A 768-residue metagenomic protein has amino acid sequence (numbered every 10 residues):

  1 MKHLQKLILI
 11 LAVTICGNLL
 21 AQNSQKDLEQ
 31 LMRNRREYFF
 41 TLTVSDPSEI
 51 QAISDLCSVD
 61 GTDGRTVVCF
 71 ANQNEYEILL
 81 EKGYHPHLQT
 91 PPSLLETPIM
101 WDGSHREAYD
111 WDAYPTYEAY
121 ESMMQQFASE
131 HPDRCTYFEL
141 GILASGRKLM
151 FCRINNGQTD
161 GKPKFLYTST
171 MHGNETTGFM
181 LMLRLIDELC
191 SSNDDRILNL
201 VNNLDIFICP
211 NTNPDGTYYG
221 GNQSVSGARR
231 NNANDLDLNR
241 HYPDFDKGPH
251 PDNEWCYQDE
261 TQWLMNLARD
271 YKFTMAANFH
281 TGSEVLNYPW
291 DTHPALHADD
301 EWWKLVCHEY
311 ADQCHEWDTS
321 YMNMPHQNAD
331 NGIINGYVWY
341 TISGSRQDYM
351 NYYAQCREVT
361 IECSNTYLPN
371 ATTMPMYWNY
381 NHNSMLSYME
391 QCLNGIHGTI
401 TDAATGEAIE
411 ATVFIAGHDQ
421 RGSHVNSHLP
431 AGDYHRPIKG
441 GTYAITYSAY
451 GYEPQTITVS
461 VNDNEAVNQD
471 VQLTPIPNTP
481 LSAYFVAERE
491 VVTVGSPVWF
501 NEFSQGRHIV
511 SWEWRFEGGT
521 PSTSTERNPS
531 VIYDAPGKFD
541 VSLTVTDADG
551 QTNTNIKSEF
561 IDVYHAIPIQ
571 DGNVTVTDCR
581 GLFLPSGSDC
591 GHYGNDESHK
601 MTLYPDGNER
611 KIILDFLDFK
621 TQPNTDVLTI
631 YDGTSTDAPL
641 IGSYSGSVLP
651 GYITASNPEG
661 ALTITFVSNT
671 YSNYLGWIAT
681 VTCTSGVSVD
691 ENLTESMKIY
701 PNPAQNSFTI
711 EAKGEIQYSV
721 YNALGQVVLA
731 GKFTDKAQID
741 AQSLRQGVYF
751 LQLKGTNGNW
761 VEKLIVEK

Functional and structural regions predicted by a protein language model:
L19-A21, S511-E513, E691-K768: C-terminal outer-membrane/trafficking sorting elements
L88-P91, N553-I556, Y564-V687, Q705: Domain-level representation of secreted and single-pass membrane ectodomains enriched in extracellular protease systems
A144, T159-H308, D312, E316 (+3 more regions): Active-site/substrate-binding loop(s) of hydrolase catalytic cores
E407, I415-K439: Short, acidic Ser/Thr/Gly-rich low-complexity loop/linker segments typical of extracellular and cell-surface proteins
Y434, G440-G451: A short, solvent-exposed beta-strand micro-motif common in secreted/extracellular proteins
Y450-P475, V766-K768: Structured interaction patches on ligand/partner-binding surfaces of diverse proteins
Q469-H565: Extracellular/lumenal mature domains of secreted and surface-exposed proteins
T474-E488, Y564-T575, T682-Y700: Residue-level detector of functionally pivotal "anchor" positions at catalytic/ligand-binding pockets or at interdomain
